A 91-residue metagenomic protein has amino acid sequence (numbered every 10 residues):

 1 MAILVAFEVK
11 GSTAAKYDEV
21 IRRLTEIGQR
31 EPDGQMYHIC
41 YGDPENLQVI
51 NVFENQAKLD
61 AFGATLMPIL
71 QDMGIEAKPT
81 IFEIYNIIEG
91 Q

Functional and structural regions predicted by a protein language model:
M1-I50, E54-Q71, I75-Q91: Short S/T/G/P-rich N-terminal loop/turn motif that feeds into the first structured element of a domain
